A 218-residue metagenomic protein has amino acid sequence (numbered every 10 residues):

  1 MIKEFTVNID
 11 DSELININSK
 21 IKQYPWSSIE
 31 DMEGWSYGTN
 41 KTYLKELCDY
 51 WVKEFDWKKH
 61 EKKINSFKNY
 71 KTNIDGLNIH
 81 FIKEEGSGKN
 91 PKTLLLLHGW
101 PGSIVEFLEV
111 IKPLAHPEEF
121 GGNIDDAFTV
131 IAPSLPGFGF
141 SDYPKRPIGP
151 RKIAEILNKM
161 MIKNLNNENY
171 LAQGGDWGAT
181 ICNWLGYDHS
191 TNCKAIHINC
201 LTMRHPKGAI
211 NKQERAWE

Functional and structural regions predicted by a protein language model:
M1-W26: Mature N-terminal segment immediately following signal peptide/propeptide cleavage in secreted/periplasmic
F5, Q23-W26, T42-E218: Catalytic cores of eukaryotic secretory-pathway lumenal/extracellular enzymes that build and remodel glycoconjugates
I9-S12, T39, I148: Short coil/turn linker and secondary-structure boundary residues
M32-K41: Coupling/switch/interface segments within P-loop NTPase motor domains and analogous charged loops in nucleic-acid
